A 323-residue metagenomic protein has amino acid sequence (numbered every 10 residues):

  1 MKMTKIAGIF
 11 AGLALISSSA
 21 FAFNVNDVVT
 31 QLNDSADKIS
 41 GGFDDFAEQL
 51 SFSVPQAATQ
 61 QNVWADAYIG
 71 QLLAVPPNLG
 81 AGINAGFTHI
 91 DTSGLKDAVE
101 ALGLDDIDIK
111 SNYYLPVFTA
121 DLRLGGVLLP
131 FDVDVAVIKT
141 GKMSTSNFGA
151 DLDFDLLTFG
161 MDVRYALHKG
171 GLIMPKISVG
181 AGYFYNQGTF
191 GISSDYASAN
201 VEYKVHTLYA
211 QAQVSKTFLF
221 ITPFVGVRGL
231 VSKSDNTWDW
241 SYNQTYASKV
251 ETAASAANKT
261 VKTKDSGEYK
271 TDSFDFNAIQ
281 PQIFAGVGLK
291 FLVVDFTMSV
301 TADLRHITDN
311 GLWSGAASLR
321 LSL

Functional and structural regions predicted by a protein language model:
M1-I9: Bacterial N-terminal signal peptides that target proteins for export
I16-A22: Sec/Tat signal peptide C-region and signal peptidase I cleavage site
F23-H168: Transmembrane beta-barrel domains of Gram-negative outer membranes and organellar outer membranes
P77-I83, F131-V135, M161, P175-A181 (+5 more regions): Transmembrane beta-strands of outer-membrane beta-barrel proteins
A85-D91, G126, V137-M143, L167 (+6 more regions): Transmembrane beta-strands of outer-membrane beta-barrel pores
H89-Y113, G141-T158, Y183-L208, S232-F284: Extracellular/periplasm-exposed beta-strand and loop segments of Gram-negative cell-envelope proteins, dominated by
D121-R123, D162-R164, Y209-S215, F284-G288 (+1 more regions): Outer-membrane beta-barrel architecture
G311-L323: Outer-membrane beta-barrel "beta-signal"
